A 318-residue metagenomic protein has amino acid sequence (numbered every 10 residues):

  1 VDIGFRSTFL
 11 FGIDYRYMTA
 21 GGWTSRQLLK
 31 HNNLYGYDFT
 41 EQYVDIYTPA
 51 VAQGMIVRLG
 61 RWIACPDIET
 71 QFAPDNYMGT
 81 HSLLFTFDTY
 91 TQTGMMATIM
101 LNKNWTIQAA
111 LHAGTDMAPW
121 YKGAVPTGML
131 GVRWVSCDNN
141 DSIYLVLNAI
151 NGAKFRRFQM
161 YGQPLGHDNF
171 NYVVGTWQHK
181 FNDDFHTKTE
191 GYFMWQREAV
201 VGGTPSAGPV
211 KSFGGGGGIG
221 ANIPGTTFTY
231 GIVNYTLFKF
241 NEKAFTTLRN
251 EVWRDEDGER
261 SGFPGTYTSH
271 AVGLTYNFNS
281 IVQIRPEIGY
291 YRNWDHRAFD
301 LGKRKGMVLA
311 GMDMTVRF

Functional and structural regions predicted by a protein language model:
V1-G114, K122-M129, R133-S142, Y235-F240 (+1 more regions): Outer membrane beta-barrel
G22, Q27-N32, I46, N139-F318: Outer-membrane beta-barrel pore domains
C65-P66, D116, G152, Q196: Flexible, glycine-rich phosphate/dinucleotide-binding loops and adjacent beta-alpha linkers at cofactor/substrate
